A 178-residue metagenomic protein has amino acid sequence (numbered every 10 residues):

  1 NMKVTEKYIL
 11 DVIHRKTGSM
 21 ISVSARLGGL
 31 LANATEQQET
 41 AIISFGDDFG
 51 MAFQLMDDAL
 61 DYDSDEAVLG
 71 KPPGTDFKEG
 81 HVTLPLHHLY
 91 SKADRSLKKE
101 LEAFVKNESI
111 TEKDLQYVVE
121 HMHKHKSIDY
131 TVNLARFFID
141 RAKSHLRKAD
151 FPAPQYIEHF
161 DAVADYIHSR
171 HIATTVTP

Functional and structural regions predicted by a protein language model:
N1-P178: All-alpha prenyltransferase/terpene-synthase fold signal
